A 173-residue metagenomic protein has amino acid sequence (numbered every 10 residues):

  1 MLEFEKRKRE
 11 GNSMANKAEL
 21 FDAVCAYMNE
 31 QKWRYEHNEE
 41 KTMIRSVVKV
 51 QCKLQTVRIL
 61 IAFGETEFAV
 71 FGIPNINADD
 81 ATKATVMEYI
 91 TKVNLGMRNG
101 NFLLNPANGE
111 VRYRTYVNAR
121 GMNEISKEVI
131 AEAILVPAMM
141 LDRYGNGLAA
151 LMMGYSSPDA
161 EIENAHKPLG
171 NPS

Functional and structural regions predicted by a protein language model:
M1-S13: Short, Lys/Arg-enriched N-terminal segments with co-localized hydrophobic residues within the first ~10-30 amino acids
M14-Y35: Amphipathic alpha-helical segments
Q31-Q55, E65-A69, N75: Ser/Thr-rich, low-complexity intrinsically disordered terminal regions
Q51-V57, A119-M122: Short, charged/polar, Gly/Pro-enriched secondary-structure boundary elements
F71-D79, N123-I130: Short histidine-centered catalytic/ligand-binding loop motif
I73-E110: Short, internal acidic amphipathic alpha-helical interface segments that mediate docking to partner proteins
F102-Y155: Charged, low-complexity intrinsically disordered regions
A149-S173: Short, highly charged C-terminal tails/helix-capping segments
